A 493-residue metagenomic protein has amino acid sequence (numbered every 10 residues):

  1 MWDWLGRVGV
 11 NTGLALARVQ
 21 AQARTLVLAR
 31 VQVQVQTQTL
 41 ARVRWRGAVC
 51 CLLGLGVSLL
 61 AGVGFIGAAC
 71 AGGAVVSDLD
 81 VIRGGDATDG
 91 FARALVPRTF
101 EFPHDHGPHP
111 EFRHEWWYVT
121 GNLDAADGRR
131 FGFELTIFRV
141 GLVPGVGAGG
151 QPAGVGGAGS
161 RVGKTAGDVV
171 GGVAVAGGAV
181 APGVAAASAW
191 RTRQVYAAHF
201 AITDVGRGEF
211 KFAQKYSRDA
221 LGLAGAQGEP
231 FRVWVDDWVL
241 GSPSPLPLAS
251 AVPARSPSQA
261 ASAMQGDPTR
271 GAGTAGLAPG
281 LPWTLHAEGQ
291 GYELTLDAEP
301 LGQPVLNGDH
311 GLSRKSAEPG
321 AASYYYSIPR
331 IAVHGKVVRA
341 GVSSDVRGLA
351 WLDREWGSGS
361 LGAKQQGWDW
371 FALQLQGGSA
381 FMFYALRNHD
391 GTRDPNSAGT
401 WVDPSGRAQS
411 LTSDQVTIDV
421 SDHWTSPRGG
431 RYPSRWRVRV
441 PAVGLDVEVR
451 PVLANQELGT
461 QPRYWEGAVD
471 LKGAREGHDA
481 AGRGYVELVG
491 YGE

Functional and structural regions predicted by a protein language model:
M1, R44, V49-C50, A69: The N-terminal extracellular segments of secreted preproproteins, especially immediately downstream of signal
W2-G6, C70-E493: Structured soluble/peripheral alpha/beta segments that form catalytic or ligand/cofactor-binding pockets
V10, L14-R46, P253, Q265: Intrinsically disordered, low-complexity repeat/linker tracts enriched for polar/charged residues
T12, A48-L52, A166-V169: Alpha-helical hydrophobic membrane-insertion segments
L26, Q38-R42, G56, V162 (+1 more regions): Short linear/disordered segments characteristic of secreted peptide precursors and small low-complexity proteins
A48-G67: Bacterial N-terminal signal peptides
